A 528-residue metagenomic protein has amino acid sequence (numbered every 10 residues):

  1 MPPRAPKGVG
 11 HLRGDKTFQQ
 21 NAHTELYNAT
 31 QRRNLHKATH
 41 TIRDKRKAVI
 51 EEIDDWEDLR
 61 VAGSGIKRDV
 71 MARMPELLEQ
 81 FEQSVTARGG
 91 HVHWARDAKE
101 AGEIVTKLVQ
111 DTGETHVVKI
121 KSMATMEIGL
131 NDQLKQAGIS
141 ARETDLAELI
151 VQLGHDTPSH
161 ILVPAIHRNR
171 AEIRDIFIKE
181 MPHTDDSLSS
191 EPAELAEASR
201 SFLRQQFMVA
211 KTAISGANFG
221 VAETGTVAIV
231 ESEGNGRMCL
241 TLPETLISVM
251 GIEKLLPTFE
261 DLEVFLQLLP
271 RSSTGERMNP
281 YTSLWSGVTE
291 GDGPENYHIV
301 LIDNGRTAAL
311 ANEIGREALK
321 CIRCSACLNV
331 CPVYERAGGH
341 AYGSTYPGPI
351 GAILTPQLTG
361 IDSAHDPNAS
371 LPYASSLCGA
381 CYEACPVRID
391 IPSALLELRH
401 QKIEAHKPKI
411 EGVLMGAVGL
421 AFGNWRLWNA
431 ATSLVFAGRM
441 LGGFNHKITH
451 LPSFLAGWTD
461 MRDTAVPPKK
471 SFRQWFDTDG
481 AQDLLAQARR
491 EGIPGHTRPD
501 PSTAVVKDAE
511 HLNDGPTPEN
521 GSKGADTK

Functional and structural regions predicted by a protein language model:
P2-I314: The feature marks the mature, well-folded catalytic cores of soluble enzymes
G8, G14-Q20, T24-I42, E52 (+2 more regions): Intrinsic disorder at enzyme termini
E100, N279-G291, R323, Y334-G338 (+3 more regions): A glycine-rich phosphate-binding loop feature that marks nucleotide/adenosyl-phosphate handling sites
E103-I104, M126-G129, V330, A384 (+1 more regions): Phosphate- and divalent-cation-binding pockets in alpha/beta enzyme and binding domains that engage nucleotide-derived
A147, R277-Y281, K409-L414, H446-P452: Short coil/turn segments at secondary-structure boundaries
K254, L319-R323: Short, contiguous, pocket-lining structural segments that sit at or immediately flank catalytic/ligand-binding sites
P257-F259, S273-M278, N329, R336 (+1 more regions): Acidic/polar loop patches that form or flank catalytic/metal-binding clefts of enzymes that bind anionic ligands
D292-A318, L328, Y334-H446: Ferredoxin-type iron-sulfur electron-transfer modules in oxidoreductases and energy-metabolism complexes
